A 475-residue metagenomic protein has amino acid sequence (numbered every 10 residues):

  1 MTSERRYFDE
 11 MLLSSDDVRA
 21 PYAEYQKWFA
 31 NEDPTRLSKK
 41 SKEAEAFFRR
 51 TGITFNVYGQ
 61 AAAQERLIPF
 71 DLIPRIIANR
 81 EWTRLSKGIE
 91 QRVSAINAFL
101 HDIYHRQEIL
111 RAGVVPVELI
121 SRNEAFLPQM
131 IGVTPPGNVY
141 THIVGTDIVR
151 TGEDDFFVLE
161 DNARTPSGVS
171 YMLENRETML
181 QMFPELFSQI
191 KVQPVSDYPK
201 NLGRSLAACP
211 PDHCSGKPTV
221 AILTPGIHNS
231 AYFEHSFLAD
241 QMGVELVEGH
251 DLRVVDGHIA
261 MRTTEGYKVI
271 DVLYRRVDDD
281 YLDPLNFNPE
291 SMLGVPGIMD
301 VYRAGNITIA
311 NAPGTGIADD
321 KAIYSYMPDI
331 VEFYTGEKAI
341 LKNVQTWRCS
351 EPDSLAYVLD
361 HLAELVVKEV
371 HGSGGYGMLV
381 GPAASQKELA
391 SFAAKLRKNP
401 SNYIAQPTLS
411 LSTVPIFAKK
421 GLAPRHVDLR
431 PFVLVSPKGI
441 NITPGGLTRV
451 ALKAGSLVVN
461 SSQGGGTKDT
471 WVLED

Functional and structural regions predicted by a protein language model:
M1-D475: Preference for protein termini
